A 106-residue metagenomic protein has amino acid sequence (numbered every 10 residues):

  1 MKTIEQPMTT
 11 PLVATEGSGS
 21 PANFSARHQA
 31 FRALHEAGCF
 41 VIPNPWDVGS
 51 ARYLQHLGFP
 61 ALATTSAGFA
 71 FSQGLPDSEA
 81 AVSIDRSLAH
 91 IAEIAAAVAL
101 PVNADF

Functional and structural regions predicted by a protein language model:
K2-N44, V48-L57: N-terminal amphipathic alpha-helix/helix-capping segment at the start of soluble metabolic enzymes
A26-R27, P76-A104: Alpha-helix-loop-beta-strand connector modules within alpha/beta enzyme cores
Q29-R32, A67, A80: Flexible, active-site-adjacent loop/turn segments at secondary-structure boundaries
R32-H35, A70, P76: Generic, ordered loop/turn and secondary-structure boundary motif
A37-F40, F59-P60, A96-V102: Short, well-ordered coil/turn segments that N-cap beta-strands
V41-D47, L62-T64, V102-F106: Hydrophobic faces of well-ordered beta-strands that scaffold small-molecule active sites in alpha/beta enzyme cores
R52-F71: N-terminal glycine-rich anion-binding loops that anchor highly charged ligand groups
